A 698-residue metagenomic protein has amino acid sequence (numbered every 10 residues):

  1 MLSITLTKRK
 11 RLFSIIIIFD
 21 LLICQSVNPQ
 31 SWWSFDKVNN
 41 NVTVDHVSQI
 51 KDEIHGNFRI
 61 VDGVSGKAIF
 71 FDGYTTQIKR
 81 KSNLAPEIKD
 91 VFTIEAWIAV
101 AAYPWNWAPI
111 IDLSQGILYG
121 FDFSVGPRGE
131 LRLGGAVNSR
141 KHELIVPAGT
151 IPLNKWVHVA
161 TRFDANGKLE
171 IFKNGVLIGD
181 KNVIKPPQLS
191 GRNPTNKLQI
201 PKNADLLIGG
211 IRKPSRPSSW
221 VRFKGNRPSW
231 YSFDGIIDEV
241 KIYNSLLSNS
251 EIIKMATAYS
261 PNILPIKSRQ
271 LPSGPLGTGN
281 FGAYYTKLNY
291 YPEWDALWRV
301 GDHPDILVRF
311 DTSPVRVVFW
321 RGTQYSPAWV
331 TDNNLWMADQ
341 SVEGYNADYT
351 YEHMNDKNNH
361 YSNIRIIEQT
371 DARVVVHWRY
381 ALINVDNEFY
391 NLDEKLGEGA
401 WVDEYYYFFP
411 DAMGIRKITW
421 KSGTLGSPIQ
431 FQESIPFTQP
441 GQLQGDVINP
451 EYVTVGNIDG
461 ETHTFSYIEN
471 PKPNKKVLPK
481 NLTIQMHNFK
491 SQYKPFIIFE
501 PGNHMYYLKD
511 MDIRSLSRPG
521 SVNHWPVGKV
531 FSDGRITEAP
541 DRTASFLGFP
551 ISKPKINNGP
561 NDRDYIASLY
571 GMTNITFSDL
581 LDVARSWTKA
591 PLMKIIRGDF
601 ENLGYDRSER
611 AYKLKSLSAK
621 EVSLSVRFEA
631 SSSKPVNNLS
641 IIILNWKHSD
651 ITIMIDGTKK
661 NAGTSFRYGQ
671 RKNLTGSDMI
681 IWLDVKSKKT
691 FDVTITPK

Functional and structural regions predicted by a protein language model:
V27-P265: Extracellular glycan-associated modules
P265-V342, T483-D512: Beta-strand-rich N-terminal accessory domains
F281-E293, T483-D599, T675-K689, T694-P697: Beta-strand-rich recognition/accessory modules
A347-W420: Extended, loop-rich substrate-binding clefts of extracytoplasmic carbohydrate-active enzymes
M413-T454: Acidic (Asp/Glu-rich), glycine- and aromatic
Q432-F437, N488-F489, F499-P501, E629-S649: Surface-exposed beta-strand/loop patches in extracellular or lumenal glycoproteins
Q442-Y452, I642-K660: Solvent-exposed beta-hairpin/edge-strand motifs
Y605-W646: Carbohydrate-binding surface patches
